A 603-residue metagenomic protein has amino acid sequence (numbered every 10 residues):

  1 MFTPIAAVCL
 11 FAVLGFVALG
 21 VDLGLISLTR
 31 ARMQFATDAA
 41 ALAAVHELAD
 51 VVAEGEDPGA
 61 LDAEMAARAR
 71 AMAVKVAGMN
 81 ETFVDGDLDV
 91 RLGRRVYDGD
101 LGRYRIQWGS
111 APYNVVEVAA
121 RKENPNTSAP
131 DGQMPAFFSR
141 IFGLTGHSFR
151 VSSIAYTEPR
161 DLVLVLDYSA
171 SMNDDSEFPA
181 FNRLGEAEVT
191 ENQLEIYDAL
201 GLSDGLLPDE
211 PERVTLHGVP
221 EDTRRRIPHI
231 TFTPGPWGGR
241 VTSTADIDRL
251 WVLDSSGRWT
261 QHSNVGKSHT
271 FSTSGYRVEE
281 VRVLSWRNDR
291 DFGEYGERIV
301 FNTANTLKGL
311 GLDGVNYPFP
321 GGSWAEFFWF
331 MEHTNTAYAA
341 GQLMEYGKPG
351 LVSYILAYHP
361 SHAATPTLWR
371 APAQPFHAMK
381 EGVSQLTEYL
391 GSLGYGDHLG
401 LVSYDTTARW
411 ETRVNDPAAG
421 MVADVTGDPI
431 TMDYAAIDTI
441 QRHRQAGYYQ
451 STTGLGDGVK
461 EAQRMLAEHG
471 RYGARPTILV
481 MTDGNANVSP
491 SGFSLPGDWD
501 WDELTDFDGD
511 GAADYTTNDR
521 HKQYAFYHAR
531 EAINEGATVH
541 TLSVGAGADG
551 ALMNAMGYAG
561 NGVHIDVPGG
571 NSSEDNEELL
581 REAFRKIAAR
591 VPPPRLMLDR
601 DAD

Functional and structural regions predicted by a protein language model:
M1-F11: N-terminal signal-anchor/signal peptide hydrophobic helix marking the start of the first transmembrane segment
L10-S27: C-terminal juxtamembrane segment of a hydrophobic transmembrane alpha-helix
G20, S27, L42-A129, E388-S392 (+4 more regions): Short amphipathic secondary-structure patches
E47-D50, L61, A73, S272-A371 (+4 more regions): Short, charged loop segments at secondary-structure junctions
K122, T127-T233, G293-T306, M344-G350 (+2 more regions): Short, ordered "entry" segments at domain starts
R140-I141, A170-L200, S272, Y449 (+3 more regions): VWA/integrin I-like adhesion module and closely mimicked acidic/polar interface patches used
T157, P234-V241, A245, A371-E388 (+4 more regions): Von Willebrand factor
P228, D289-F292, Y558, V563-D603: C-terminal "exit" segments of structured domains
